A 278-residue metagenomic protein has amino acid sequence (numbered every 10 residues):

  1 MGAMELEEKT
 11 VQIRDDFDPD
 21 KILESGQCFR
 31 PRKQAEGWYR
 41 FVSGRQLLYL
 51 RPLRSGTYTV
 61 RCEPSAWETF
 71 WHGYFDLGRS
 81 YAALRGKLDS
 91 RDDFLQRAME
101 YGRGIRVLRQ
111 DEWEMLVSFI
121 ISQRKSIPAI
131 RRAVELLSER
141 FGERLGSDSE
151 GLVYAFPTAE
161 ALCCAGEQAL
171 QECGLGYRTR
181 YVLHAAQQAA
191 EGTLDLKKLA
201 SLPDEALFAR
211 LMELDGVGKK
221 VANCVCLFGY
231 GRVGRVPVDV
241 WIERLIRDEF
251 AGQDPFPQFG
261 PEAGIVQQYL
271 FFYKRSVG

Functional and structural regions predicted by a protein language model:
M1-G278: HhH-family (HhH-GPD) DNA N-glycosylase catalytic core used in base-excision repair
